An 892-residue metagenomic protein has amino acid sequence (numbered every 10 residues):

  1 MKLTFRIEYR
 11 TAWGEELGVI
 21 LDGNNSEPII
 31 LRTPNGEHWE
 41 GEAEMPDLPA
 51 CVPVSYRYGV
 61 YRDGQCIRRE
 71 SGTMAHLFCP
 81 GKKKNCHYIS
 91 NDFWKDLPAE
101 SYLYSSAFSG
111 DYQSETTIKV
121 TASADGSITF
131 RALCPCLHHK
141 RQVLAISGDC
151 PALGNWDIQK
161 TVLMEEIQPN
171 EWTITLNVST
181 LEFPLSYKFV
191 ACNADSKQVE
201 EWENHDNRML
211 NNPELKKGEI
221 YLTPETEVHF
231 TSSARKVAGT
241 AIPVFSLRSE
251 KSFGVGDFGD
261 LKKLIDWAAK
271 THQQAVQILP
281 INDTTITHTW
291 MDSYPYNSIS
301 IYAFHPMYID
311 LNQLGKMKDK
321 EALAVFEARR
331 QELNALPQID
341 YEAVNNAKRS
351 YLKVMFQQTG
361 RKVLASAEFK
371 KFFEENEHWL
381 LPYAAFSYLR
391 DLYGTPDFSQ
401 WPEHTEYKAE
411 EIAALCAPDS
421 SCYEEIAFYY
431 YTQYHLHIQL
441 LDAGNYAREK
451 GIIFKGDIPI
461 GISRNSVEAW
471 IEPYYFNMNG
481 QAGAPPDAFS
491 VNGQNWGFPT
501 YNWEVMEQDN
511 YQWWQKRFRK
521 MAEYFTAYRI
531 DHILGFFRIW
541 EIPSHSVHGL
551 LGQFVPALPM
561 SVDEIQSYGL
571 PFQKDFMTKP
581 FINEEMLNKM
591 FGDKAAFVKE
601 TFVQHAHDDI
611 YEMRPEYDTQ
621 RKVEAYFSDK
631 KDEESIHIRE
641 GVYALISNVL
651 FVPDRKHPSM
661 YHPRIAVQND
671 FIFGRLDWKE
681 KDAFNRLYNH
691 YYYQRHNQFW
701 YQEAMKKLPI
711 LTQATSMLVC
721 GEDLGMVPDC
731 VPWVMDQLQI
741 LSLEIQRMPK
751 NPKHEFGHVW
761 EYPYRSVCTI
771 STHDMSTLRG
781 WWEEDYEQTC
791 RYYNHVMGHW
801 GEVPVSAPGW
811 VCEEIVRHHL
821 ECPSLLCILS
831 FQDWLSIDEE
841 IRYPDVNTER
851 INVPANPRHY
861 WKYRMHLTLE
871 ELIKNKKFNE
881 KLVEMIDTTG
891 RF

Functional and structural regions predicted by a protein language model:
K2-V52, Y61-K82, L133-F183, C192-L215 (+2 more regions): Aromatic-rich carbohydrate-binding modules that target alpha-glucans
L31-T33, H87, L163-E165, D195 (+4 more regions): Intrinsically disordered, low-complexity regions enriched in Ser/Pro/Gly/Gln/His and often acidic
A50-C51, G72, F78, K160 (+6 more regions): Short amphipathic alpha-helical leader/targeting segments
V52-V54, V811: Glycine-rich, flexible loop segments associated with nucleotide phosphate handling
L77, G81, N85-F93: C2-type phospholipid-binding modules
L97: Extracellular carbohydrate recognition and processing domains and analogous Trp-centered ligand-binding platforms
E100-S123, S127-T129, N177, N211-F892: Catalytic cores of glycan-processing enzymes that make or break glycosidic bonds
